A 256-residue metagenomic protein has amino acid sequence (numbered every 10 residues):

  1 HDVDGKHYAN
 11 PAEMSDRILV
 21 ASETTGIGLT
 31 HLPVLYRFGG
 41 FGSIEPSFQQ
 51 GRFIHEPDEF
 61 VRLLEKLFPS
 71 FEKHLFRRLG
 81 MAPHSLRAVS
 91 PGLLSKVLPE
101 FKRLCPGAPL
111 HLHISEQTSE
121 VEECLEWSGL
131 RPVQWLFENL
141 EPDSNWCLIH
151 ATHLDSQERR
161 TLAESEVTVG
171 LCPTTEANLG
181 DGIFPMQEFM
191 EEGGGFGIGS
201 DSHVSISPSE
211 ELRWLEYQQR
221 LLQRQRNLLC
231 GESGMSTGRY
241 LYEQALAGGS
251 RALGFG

Functional and structural regions predicted by a protein language model:
D2, A82-L86, C172-T174, G199-D201: Short strand-loop junctions, especially beta-strand C-caps/beta-turns that link beta-sheets to coils or alpha-helices
D4-I149: Metal-coordinating catalytic core of metallo-dependent amide/deamination hydrolases
S22, M81, H113, L148 (+6 more regions): Divalent metal-coordination and catalytic microenvironments
L93, T118-L130, E158-A163, G180-F189 (+2 more regions): Histidine/acidic-residue-rich catalytic or RNA/ligand-binding cores of hydrolases and nuclease-related proteins
L98-G107, E141-S144, T161-G170, E191-F196 (+1 more regions): Glycine-enriched alpha-helix->loop->beta-strand junction motifs that scaffold or abut catalytic
S115, T152-H153, T175, H203: Catalytic metal-binding/acid-base residues of hydrolase active sites
E138-N145, Q187-G256: His/Asp/Glu-enriched, well-ordered alpha-helical/loop segment that forms or immediately abuts the divalent-metal
D155, A163-S200: A conserved active-site cap/scaffold subdomain adjacent to cofactor or substrate pockets
